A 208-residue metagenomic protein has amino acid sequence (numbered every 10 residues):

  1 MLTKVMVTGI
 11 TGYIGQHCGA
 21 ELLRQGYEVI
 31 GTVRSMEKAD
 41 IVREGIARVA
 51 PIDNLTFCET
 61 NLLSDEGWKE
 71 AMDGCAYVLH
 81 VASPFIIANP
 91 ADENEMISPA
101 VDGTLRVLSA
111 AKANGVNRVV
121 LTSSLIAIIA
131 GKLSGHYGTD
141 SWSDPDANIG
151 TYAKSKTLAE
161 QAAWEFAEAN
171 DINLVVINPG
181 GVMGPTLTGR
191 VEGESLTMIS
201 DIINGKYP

Functional and structural regions predicted by a protein language model:
T3-Y27, T32: N-terminal Rossmann NAD(P)H-binding glycine-rich loop of SDR-like oxidoreductase domains
V33, S123-S124, N178-P179, M183: Conserved SDR Rossmann-fold cofactor-binding beta-strand/turn motif
M36-I41, A47-D102: NAD(P)H-binding glycine-rich loop region in Rossmannoid oxidoreductase-like domains and their noncatalytic homologs
H80, P84, N89-Y152: Conserved Rossmann-fold NAD(P)-dependent oxidoreductase catalytic core, especially the SDR/UDP-sugar
A147-L174: Active-site Tyr-X1-5-Lys
N170-P208: NAD(P)-dependent short-chain dehydrogenase/reductase
